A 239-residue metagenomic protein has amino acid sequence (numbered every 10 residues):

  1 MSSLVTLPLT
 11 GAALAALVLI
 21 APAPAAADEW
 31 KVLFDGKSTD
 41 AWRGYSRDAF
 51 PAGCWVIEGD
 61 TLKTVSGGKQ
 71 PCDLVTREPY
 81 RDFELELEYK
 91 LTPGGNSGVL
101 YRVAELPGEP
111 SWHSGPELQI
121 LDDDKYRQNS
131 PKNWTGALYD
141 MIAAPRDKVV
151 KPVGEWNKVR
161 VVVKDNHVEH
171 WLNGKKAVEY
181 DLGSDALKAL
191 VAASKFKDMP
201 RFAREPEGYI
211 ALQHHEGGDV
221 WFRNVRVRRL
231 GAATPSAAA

Functional and structural regions predicted by a protein language model:
M1-T6: N-terminal secretory signal peptides that target proteins for export/translocation
P8-A21: Bacterial N-terminal signal peptides
A25-A239: Carbohydrate-interacting regions of secretory-pathway proteins
